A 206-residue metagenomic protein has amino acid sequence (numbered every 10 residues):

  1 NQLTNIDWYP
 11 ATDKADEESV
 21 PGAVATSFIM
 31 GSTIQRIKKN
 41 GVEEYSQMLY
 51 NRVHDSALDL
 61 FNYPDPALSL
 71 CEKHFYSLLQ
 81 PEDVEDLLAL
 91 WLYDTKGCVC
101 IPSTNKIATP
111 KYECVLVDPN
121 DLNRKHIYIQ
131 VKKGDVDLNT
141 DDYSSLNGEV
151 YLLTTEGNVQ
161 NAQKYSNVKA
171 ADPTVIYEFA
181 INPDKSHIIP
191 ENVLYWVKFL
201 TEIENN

Functional and structural regions predicted by a protein language model:
N1-P110, C114-N206: Mixed-charge (Asp/Glu-Lys/Arg
